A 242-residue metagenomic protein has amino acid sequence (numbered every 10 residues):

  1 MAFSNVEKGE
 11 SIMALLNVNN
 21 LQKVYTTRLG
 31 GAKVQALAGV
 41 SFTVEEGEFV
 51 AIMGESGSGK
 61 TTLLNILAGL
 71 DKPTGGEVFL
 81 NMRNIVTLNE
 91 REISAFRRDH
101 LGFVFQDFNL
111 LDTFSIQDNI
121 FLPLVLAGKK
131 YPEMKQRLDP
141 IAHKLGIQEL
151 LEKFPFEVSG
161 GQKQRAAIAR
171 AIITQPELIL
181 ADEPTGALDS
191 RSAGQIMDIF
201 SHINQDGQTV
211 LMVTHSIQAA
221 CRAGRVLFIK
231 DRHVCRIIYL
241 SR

Functional and structural regions predicted by a protein language model:
M1-V24, R236-R242: ABC-family P-loop ATPase nucleotide-binding domain
L15-L16, L21-I229: ABC family nucleotide-binding domain
V226-I238: H-loop (His-switch) and adjacent beta-strand-loop-beta switch element of ABC-type ATPase nucleotide-binding domains
